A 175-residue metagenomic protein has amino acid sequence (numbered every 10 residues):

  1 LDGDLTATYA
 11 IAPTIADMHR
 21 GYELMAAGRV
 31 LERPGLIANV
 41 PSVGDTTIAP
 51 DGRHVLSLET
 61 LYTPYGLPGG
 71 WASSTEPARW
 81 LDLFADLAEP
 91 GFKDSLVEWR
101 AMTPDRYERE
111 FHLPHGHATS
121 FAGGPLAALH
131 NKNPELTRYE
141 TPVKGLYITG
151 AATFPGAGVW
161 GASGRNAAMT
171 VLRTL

Functional and structural regions predicted by a protein language model:
L1, T14-D17, P41-D45, T63-Y65 (+3 more regions): Short, glycine-/Ser/Thr-/acidic-enriched flexible segments
L1-A49: Mid-domain catalytic core of redox enzymes that form a hydrophobic substrate pocket/lid adjacent to a catalytic redox
L1-D2, A85-G91, R173-L175: Secondary-structure transition/capping motifs at alpha-helix termini and the adjoining loop/turn into the next element
E32-I37, P90-F154: A glycine-rich dinucleotide-binding beta-alpha-beta segment and adjacent secondary-structure elements that constitute
T46-R53, T137-P142: Short glycine/proline-enriched loop/turn "hinge" motifs that connect secondary-structure elements and lie
P50-A85: Conserved FAD/dinucleotide-binding core of flavoprotein oxidoreductases
L58, F84, L146, G150 (+1 more regions): Hydrophobic, well-ordered secondary-structure elements that form the walls of internal hydrophobic environments
A151-L172: A conserved FAD-binding loop/helix module that cradles the flavin
